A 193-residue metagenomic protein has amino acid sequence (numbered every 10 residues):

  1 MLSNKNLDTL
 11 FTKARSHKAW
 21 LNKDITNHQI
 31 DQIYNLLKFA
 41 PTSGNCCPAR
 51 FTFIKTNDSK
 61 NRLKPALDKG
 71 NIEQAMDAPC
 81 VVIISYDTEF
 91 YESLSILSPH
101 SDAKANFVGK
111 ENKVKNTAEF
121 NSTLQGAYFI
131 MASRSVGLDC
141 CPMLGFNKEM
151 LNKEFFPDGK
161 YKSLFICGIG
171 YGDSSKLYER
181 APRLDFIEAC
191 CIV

Functional and structural regions predicted by a protein language model:
M1-V193: Acidic, surface-exposed loops and disordered segments
